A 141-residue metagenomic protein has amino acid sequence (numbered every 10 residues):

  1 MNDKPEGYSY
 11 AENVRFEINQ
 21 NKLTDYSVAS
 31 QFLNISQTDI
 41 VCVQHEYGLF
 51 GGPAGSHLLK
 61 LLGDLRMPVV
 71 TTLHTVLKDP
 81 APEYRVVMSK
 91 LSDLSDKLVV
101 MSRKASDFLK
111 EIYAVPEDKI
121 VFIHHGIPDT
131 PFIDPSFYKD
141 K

Functional and structural regions predicted by a protein language model:
M1-Q37: N-terminal strand-loop element at the rim of the active site of nucleotide-sugar-dependent glycosyltransferases
F16-I18, S30-G55, P68-T72: Short N-terminal targeting/anchoring amphipathic segment
K60-P68, P82-L98: Membrane-proximal helix-turn-helix segments that form the acceptor-binding/catalytic region of lipid-linked
V100-M101, F122: Short beta-strand scaffold positions
K104, G126: Carbohydrate-associated surface elements
F108-E111, P131: Phosphate- and divalent-cation-binding pockets in alpha/beta enzyme and binding domains that engage nucleotide-derived
E117-I120: Short acidic capping loops at alpha-helix termini that bridge into adjacent secondary structure
F132-K141: A short helix/loop element that forms part of the nucleotide-sugar donor recognition site in Leloir-type
